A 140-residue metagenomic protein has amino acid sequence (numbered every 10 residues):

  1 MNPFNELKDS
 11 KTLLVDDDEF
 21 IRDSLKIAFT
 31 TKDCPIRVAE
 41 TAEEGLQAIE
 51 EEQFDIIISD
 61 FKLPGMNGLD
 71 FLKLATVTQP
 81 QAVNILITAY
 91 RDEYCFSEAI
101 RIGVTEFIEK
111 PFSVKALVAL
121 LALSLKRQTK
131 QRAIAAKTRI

Functional and structural regions predicted by a protein language model:
M1-K11, K115-I140: Non-catalytic signal-transmission and effector/linker regions of two-component phosphorelay proteins
E19-R37: Two-component/phosphorelay signaling modules centered on CheY-like receiver
R22, P64, D92: The feature encodes the CheY-like receiver
V38-I56: Acidic, metal-coordinating helix/loop segments flanking the phosphotransfer/catalytic sites of two-component signaling
T41, N67-D70: Acidic catalytic/metal-coordinating carboxylates
Q47, L69-Q81: Short amphipathic alpha-helix used as the core "switch/output" element in two-component signaling
D60, T88: Active-site residues of response regulator receiver
D70, R91-E106: Alpha4 helix (beta4-alpha4-beta5 surface) of REC/receiver domains from two-component response regulators
